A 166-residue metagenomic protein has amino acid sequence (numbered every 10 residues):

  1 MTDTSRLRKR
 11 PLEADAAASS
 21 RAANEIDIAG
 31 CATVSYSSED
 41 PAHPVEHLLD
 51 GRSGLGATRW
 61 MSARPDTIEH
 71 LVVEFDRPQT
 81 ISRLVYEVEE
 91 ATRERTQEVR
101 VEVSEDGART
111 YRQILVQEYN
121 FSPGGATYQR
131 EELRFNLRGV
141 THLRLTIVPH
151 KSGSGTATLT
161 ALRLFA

Functional and structural regions predicted by a protein language model:
M1-D76, E90-R93, R163: Disordered, acidic Ser/Thr/Pro-rich linker "stalks" and the adjacent N-terminal cap of the next globular domain
D3-E13, R64-I68, A91-A166: Trp- and acidic/polar-enriched beta-sheet ligand-binding modules for extracellular glycan and matrix recognition
L71, V85-Y86, E102: Short, hydrophobic/aromatic-rich beta-strand segments within well-structured domains
F75-P78, L137-G139: Short loop/turn positions at the edges of beta-strands in beta-sheet-rich folds
R77-T80, L115-V116: Short glycine/proline-enriched coil/turn segments at helix->beta-strand junctions
T80-A91, L145: A short beta-strand element within beta-rich, extracytoplasmic domains of secreted/secretory-pathway proteins
